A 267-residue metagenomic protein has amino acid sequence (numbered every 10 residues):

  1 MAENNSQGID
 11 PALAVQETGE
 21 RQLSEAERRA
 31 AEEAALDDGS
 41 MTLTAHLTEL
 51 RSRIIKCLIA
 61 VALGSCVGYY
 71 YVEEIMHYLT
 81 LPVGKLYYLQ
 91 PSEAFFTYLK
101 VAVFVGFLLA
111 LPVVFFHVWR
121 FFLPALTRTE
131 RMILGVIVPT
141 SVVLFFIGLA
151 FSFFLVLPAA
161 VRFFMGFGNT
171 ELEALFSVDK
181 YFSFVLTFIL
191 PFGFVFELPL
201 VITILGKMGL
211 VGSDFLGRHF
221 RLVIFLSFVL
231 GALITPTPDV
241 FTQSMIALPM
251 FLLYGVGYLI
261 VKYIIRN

Functional and structural regions predicted by a protein language model:
M1-N267: Membrane topogenic/interface segments and analogous intrinsically disordered interaction regions
